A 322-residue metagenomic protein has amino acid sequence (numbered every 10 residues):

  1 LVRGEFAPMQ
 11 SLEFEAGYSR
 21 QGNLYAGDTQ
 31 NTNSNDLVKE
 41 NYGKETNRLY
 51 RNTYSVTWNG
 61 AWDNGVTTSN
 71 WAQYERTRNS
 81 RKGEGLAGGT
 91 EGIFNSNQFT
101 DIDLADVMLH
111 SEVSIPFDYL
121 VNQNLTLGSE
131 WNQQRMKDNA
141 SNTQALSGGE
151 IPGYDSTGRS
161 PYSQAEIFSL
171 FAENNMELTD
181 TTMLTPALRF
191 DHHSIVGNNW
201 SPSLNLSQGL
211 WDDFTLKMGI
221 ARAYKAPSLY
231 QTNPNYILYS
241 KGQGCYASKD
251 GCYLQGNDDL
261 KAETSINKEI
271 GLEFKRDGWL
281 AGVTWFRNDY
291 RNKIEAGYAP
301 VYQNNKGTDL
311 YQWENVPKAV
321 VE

Functional and structural regions predicted by a protein language model:
L1, N35-E45, T53, T57 (+6 more regions): Extracellular loop and loop/strand-boundary signature of outer-membrane beta-barrel proteins
V2, F14-A16, S69-A72, L125-S129 (+5 more regions): Membrane-embedded beta-strand positions of outer-membrane beta-barrel proteins
R3-A61, G65, Y74-L104: Flexible loop and strand-edge segments within Gram-negative outer membrane beta-barrel domains
G4-F6, G60-W62, S111-F117, E166 (+8 more regions): Residue-level signature of outer-membrane beta-barrel architecture
M9-F14, W62-T68, Y119-L125, T181-L184 (+2 more regions): Repeated loop/turn-to-beta-strand initiation elements of outer-membrane beta-barrel proteins
Y18-G22, W62, Y74-S80, I115 (+7 more regions): Transmembrane beta-strands of outer-membrane beta-barrel pores
T46-Y54, Y74-S80, L86-T185, I220 (+1 more regions): Outer-membrane beta-barrel transmembrane domain signature of Gram-negative proteins, especially the mid-to-C-terminal
D106-I115, R159-S163, S169, N257-K261 (+3 more regions): Outer membrane beta-barrel strand-and-loop segments of large Gram-negative receptors, especially TonB-dependent
